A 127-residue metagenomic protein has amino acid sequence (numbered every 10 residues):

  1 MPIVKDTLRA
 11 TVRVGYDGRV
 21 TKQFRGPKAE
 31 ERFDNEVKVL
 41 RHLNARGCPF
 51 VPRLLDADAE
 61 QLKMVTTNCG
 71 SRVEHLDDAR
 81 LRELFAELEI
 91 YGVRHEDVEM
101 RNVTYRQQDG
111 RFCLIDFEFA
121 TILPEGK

Functional and structural regions predicted by a protein language model:
M1-H42: ATP-binding glycine-rich loop module of kinase domains
V14-G15, Q23, D56, V65-N68 (+1 more regions): Conserved hydrophobic "DFG−1" position in protein kinase catalytic cores
R25-P27, G70, F119: Short beta-strand-loop-alpha-helix junction that forms the active-site gateway of nucleic-acid-processing nucleases
A29-R32, R41-L84: Conserved structural core of kinase catalytic domains
E36, D97, D116: Acidic active-site catalytic centers that drive phospho-/nucleotidyl reactions and related ester hydrolyses
I90-R106: Catalytic-loop of the protein kinase fold
I115-T121: Activation of the activation-loop gatekeeper triad in protein kinase-fold domains
